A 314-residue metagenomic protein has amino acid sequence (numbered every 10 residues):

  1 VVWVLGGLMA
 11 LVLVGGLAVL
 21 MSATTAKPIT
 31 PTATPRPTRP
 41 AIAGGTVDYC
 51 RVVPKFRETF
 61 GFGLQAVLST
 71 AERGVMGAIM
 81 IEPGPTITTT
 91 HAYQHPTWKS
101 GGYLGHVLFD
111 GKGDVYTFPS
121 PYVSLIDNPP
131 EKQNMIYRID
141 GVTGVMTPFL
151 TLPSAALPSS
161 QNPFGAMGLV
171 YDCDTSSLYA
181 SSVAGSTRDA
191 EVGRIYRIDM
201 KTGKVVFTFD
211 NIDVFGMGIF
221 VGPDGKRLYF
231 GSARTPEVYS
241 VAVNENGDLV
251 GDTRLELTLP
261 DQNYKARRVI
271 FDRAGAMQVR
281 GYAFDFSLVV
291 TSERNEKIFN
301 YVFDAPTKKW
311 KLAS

Functional and structural regions predicted by a protein language model:
K27-P40: Ser/Thr-rich, Proline-interspersed low-complexity disordered segments
T46-T59, S100-L108, Q161-V170, D210-V221 (+2 more regions): Repeated scaffold domains used in trafficking and secretory/extracellular systems, primarily beta-propellers
L64, K112-D114, D174-S176, D224-R227 (+1 more regions): Short coil/turn segments that connect the beta-strands within blades of beta-propeller domains
L64-W98, P119-V142: Beta-propeller domains
T70-R73, P119-Y122, S182-G185, A190 (+3 more regions): Short loop/turn segments immediately following the C-termini of beta-strands
A71-G74, I126-Q133, S186-G193, A233-T235 (+1 more regions): Short, solvent-exposed loop/turn segments at conserved positions within beta-propeller repeat blades
M76-E82, E131-G144, V192-G203, E293-K309: Beta-propeller blade signature
G84-S100, V142-F164, V205-F215, V250-A266 (+1 more regions): Surface-exposed loop and turn segments in beta-propeller and other repeat-based domains that flank or scaffold
